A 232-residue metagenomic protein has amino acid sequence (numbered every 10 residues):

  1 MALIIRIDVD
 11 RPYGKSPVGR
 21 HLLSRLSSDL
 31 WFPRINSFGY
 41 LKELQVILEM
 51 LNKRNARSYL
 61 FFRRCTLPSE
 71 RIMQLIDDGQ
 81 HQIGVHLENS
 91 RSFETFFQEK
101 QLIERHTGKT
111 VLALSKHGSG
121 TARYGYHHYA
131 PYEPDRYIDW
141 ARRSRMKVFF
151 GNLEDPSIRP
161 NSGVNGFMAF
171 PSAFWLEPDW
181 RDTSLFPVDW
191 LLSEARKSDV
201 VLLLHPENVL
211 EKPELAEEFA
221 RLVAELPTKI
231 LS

Functional and structural regions predicted by a protein language model:
M1-M168, T183-L202, V209-S232: Catalytic alpha-helical scaffold of carbohydrate-active enzymes acting on polysaccharides/glycoconjugates
W175-R181: Eukaryotic low-complexity, charged/proline-rich intrinsically disordered regions
